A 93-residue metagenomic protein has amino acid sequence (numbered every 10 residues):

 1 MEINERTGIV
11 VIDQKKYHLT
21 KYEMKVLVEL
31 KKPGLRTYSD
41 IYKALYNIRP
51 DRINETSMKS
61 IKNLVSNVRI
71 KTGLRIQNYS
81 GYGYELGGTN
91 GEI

Functional and structural regions predicted by a protein language model:
E2-I3, V11-H18, M58-I93: DNA-binding patch around the recognition helix
V11-I12, V26, I53: Residue-level detector of alpha-helix boundaries and kinks
K15-Y46, V68: Short amphipathic alpha-helical recognition elements used for nucleic-acid or partner binding across transcription
P33-L35, P50, G73: Generic structural signal for secondary-structure transition and capping sites
T37, R52-I53, Y79: Secondary-structure transition/capping residues
K43-I48, Y82-Y84: Short linear capping/connector segments at secondary-structure termini
Y46-S60: Short, positively charged loop/turn segments that connect secondary-structure elements
